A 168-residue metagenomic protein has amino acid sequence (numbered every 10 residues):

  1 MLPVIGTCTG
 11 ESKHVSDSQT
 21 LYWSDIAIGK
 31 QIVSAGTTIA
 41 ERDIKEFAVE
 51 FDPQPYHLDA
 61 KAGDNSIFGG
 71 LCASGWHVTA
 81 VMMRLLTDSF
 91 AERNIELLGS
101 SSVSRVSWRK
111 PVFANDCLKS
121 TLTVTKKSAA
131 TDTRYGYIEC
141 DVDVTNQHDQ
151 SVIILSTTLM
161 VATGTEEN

Functional and structural regions predicted by a protein language model:
L2-I28, P111-N168: HotDog/MaoC-like acyl-thioester-processing domains
S12-A73, T163: Catalytic strand-loop segment that frames the active site of acyl-thioester-processing enzymes
I28, A35, D43, D52-Q54 (+3 more regions): A generic structural signal for short beta-strands and their flanking turns/coil linkers
I67-A73, A80-T121: Hydrophobic beta-strand-centered segment that forms part of the acyl-chain substrate-binding groove
